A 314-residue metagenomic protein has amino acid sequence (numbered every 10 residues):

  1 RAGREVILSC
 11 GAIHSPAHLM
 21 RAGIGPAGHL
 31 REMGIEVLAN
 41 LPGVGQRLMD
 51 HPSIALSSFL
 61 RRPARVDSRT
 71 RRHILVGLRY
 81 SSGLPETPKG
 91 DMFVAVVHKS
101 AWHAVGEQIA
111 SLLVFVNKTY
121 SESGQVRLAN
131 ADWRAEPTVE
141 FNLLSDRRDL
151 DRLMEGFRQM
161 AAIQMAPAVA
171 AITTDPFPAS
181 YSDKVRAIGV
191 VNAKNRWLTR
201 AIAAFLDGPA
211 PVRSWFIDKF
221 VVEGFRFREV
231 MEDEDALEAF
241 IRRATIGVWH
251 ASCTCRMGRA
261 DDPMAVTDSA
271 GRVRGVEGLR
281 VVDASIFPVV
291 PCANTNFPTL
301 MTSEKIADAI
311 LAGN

Functional and structural regions predicted by a protein language model:
R1-T70, K118, A129-A131, L153: Glycine-rich loop(s) and the adjacent beta-strand/alpha-helix scaffold that form part
I13-A17, G25, H73, R148-E155 (+4 more regions): Generic recognition of stable, solvent-exposed alpha-helical segments in well-folded globular domains
I35-D50, I54-L56, A171-G189, A309-N314: Active-site-proximal substrate-binding core of FAD-dependent oxidoreductases
S53-A170, P178-C253, R259, V281-A284 (+1 more regions): FAD cofactor-binding and catalytic pocket of flavoenzymes
W249, A270, G278, T295-T299: Secondary-structure capping and boundary motifs in well-ordered enzyme cores
T254-V282: FAD-site-proximal beta/loop scaffold in flavoenzymes
V289-I310: A conserved FAD-binding loop/helix module that cradles the flavin
